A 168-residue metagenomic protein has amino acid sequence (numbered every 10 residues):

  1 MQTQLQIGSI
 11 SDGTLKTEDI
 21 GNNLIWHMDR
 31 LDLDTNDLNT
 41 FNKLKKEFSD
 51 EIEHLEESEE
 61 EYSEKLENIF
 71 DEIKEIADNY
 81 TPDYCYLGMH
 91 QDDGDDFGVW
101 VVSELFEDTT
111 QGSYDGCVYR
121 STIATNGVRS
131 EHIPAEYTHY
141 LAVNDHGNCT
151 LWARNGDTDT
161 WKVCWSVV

Functional and structural regions predicted by a protein language model:
M1-V168: Acidic interaction surfaces
